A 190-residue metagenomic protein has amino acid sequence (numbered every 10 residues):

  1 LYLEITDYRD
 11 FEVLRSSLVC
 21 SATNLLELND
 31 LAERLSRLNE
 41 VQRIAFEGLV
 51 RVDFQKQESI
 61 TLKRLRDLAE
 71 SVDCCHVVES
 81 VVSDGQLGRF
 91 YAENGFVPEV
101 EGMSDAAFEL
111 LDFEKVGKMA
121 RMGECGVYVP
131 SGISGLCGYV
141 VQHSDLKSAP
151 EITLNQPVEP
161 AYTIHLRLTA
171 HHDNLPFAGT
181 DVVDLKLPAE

Functional and structural regions predicted by a protein language model:
L1-E190: Long, charge-dense low-complexity segments
